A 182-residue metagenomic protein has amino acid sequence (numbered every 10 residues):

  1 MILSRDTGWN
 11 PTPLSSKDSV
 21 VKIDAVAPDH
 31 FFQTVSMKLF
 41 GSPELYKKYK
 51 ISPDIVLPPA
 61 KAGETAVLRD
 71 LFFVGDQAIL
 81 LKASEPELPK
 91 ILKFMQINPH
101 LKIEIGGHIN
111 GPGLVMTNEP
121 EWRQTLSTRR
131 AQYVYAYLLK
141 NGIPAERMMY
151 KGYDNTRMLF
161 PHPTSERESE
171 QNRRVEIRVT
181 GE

Functional and structural regions predicted by a protein language model:
M1-N10: Short, acidic Ser/Thr/Gly-rich low-complexity loop/linker segments typical of extracellular and cell-surface proteins
T12-S16: Short, flexible loop/turn segments at beta-strand junctions in immunoglobulin-like and fibronectin type III
K17-H30: A short, solvent-exposed beta-strand micro-motif common in secreted/extracellular proteins
A27-F31, K61, I109: Solvent-exposed strand-loop boundary residues in beta-sheet-rich modules
P28-P53: Structured interaction patches on ligand/partner-binding surfaces of diverse proteins
T65-V74: Acidic/histidine-rich, surface-exposed loop or edge segments in extracytoplasmic proteins
F73-G113, Y135-L139, I177-E182: Periplasmic peptidoglycan-binding/anchoring modules of Gram-negative envelope and division proteins
H108-E182: Periplasmic OmpA-like peptidoglycan-binding domain that tethers envelope proteins to the cell wall
